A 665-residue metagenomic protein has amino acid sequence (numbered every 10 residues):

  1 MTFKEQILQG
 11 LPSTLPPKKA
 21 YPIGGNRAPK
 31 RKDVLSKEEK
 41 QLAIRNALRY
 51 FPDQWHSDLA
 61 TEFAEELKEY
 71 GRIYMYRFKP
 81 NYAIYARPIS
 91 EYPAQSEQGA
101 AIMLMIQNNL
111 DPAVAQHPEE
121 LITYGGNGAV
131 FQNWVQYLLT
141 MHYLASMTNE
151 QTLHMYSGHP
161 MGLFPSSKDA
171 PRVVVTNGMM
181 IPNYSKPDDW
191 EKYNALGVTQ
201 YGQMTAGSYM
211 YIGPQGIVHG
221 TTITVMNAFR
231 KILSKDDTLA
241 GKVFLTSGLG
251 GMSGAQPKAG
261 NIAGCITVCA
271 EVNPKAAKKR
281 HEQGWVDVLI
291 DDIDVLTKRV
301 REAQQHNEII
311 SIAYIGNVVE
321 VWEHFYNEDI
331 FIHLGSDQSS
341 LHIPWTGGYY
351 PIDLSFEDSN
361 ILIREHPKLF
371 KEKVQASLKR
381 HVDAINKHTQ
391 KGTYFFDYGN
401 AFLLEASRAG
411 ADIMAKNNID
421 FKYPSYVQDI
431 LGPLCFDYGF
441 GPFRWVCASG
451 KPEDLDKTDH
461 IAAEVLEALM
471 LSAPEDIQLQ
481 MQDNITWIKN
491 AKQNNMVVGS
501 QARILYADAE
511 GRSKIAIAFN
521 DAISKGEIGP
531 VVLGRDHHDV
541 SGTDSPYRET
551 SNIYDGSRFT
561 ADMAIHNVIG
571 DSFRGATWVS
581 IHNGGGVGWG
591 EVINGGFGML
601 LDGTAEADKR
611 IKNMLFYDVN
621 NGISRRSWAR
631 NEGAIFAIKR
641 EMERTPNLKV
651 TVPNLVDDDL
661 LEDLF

Functional and structural regions predicted by a protein language model:
M1-G220, M226-R230, S234-D237, P433-S580 (+3 more regions): N-terminal ligand-binding/catalytic initiation module
S146-Q151, G264, F331-L334, K387-Y394 (+2 more regions): Structural alpha-beta junctions
T152-S157, V175, T246, C269-A270 (+5 more regions): General beta-strand structural signal in soluble alpha/beta enzymes
G202-Y209, G213-I223, R230, T238-V243 (+6 more regions): Catalytic or ion-translocation cores adjacent to nucleophile or general acid/base/metal-coordination motifs in diverse
V243-L249, Y314, I504: Conserved short loop/turn motifs at secondary-structure junctions
N261-A263, Y326-F331, A411-A415, I523 (+2 more regions): Short, solvent-exposed amphipathic alpha-helical segments in soluble enzyme and RNA/protein-processing domains
V295-R512: Core active-site phosphate/anionic-ligand binding loop and the adjoining beta-turn-alpha structural block in enzyme
I312, V382, K649-D663: Flexible inter-domain linker/hinge segments
